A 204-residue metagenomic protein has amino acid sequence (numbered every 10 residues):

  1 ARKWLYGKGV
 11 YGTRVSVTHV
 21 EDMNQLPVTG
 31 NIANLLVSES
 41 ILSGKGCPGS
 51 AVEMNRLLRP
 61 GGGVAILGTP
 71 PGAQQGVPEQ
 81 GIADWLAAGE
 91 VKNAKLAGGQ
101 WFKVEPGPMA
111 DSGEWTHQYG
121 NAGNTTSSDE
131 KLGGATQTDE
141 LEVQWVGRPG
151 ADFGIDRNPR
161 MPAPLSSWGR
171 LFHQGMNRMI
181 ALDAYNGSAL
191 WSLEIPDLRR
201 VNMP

Functional and structural regions predicted by a protein language model:
V10-M23: Conserved SAM-binding strand-loop segment of SAM-dependent methyltransferases
M23, I195-V201: Short coil/turn segments at the loop-to-beta-strand junctions that recur within blades of beta-propeller repeat folds
M23-L35: A short acidic, Gly/Pro-enriched loop at the edge of an enzyme's catalytic core that lines a small-molecule cofactor
G46-G63: A short glycine-rich, Lys/Arg-flanked "PGG" loop and its adjoining helix->strand segment in the class I
A110-P149, G169: Blade/loop signatures of beta-propeller domains
T116, L190-P196: Beta-propeller fold detector
D156-M179, N202-P204: Repeat-blade elements of multi-bladed beta-propeller folds
A184-N186: Short loop/turn segments that connect beta-strands within beta-propeller blades
